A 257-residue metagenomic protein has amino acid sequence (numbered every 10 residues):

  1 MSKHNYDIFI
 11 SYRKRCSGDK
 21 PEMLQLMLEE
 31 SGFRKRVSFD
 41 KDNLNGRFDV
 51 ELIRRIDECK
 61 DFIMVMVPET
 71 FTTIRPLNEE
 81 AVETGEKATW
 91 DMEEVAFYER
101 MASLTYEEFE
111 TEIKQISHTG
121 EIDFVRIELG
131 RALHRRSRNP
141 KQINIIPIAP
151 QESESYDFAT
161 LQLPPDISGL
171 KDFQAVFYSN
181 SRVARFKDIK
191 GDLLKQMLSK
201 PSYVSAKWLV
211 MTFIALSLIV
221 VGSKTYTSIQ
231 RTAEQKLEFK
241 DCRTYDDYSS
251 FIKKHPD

Functional and structural regions predicted by a protein language model:
M1-E69, I74-S103, S217: Conserved N-terminal substructure of TIR/SEFIR domains
K3, P147, S179-Q230: Long, domain-scale regions corresponding to catalytic signaling modules most often appended to membrane systems
I63, K141-I148, V176: Hydrophobic/aromatic beta-strand patches that form the interior of the parallel beta-sheet core in alpha/beta enzyme
P68-T70, N144, I148-S155: Short beta-alpha junction loops
E99-I122: Intrinsically disordered, low-complexity acidic Ser/Thr-rich regulatory segments
G130-I143: Arginine/glycine-rich "motif VI" loop of SF2 helicases in the C-terminal RecA-like domain
E154-P165: Glycine-rich, charge-decorated loop segments at or immediately adjacent to ligand/cofactor-binding or catalytic sites
V221-D257: Amphipathic alpha-helical assembly segments used for oligomerization, scaffolding, or translocation
